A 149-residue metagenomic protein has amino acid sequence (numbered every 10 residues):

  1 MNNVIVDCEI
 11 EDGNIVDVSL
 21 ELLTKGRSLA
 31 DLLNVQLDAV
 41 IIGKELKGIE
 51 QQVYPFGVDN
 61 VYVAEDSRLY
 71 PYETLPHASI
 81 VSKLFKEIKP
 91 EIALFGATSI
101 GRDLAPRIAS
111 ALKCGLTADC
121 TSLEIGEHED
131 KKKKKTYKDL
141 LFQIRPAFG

Functional and structural regions predicted by a protein language model:
M1-G149: N-terminal glycine-rich FAD/FM-binding segment characteristic of electron-transfer flavoproteins
